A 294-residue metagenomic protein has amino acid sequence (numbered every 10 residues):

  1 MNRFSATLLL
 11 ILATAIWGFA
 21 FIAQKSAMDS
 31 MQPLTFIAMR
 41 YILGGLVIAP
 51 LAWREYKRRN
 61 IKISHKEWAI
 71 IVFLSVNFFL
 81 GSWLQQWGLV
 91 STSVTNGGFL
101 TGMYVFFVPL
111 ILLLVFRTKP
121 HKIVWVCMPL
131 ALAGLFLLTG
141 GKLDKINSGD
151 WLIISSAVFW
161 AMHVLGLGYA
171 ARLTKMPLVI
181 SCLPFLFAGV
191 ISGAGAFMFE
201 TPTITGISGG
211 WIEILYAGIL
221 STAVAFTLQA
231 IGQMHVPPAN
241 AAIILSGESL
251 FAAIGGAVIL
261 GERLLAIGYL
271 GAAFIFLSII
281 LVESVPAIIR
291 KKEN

Functional and structural regions predicted by a protein language model:
M1-L12, G45-F73, L114-V126, L143-S148 (+4 more regions): Membrane-interface interhelical linkers
M1-T35, V76, L143-Y169, V190 (+1 more regions): Glycine-/small-residue-enriched transmembrane alpha-helix faces in small-molecule transporters and effluxers
A20-F21, A49-N96, L100-T101, L137 (+1 more regions): Specific transmembrane alpha-helical segments of multi-pass solute transporters/efflux pumps, especially DMT/EamA
S30-L80, F107-I111, F159-G166, S181-F199 (+2 more regions): Transmembrane alpha-helices of multi-pass small-molecule transport proteins
I37-M39, G97-M103, L167-G189, T222-V258: Helix-helix packing/entry segments at the starts of transmembrane helices
Y41-I42, G210-I212, L245-N294: C-terminal-most transmembrane helix of multi-pass membrane proteins
V47-E55, Y104-V126, L250-L270: C-terminal transmembrane-helix exit sites in multi-pass transporters
I48, P120-G140, A157-W160, F185 (+3 more regions): Hydrophobic transmembrane alpha-helices of multi-pass small-molecule transport proteins
